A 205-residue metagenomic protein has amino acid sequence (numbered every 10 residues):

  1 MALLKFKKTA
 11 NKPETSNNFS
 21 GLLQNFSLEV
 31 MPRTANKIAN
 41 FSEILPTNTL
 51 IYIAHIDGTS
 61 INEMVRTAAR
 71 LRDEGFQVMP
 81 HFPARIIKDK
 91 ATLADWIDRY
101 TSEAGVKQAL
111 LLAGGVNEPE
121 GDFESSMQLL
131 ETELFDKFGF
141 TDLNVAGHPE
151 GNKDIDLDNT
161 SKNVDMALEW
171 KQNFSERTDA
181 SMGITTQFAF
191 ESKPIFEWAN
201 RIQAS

Functional and structural regions predicted by a protein language model:
A2-L168, N173: Active-site beta->alpha loop and helix N-cap motifs at the rims of alpha/beta catalytic domains
W170-S205: Aromatic-anchored, glycine/proline-accented short structural segments that stabilize local strand-turns or short
